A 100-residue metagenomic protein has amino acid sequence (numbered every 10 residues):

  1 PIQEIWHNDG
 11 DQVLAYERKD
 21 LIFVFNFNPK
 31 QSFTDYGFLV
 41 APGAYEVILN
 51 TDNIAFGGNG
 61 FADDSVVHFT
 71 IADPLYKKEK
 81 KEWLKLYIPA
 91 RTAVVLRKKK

Functional and structural regions predicted by a protein language model:
P1-K100: Carbohydrate-interacting/catalytic domains
